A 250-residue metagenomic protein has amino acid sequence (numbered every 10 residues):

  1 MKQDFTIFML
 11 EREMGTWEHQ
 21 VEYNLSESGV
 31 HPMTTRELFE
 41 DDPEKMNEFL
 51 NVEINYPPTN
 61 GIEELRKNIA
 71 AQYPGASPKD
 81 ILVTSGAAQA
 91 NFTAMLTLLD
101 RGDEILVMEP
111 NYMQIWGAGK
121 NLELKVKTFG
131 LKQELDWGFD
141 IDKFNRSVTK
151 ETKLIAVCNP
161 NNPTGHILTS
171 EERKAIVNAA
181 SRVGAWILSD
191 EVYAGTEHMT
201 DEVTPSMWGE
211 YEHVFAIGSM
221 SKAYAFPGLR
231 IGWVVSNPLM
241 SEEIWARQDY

Functional and structural regions predicted by a protein language model:
K2-G86, T93: N-terminal small-domain helix-loop-helix segment of the aminotransferase-like
L25, N159-N162: Flexible low-complexity scaffold tracts in large eukaryotic assembly proteins
S77-I81, R101-E104, E151, E212-H213: Short acidic capping loops at alpha-helix termini that bridge into adjacent secondary structure
T97, M199, M220, A246-R247: Residue-level signal for well-ordered alpha-helical positions
T97-V157, S170: PLP-dependent aminotransferase-like
K120, K127, G138-E151, P163-W186 (+2 more regions): Active-site pre-lysine segment of PLP-dependent enzymes
I231-V235: Short glycine- and hydrophobic/aromatic-rich loop-to-beta-strand nucleating segment in the catalytic cores
L239-Y250: Active-site C-terminal subdomain of aminotransferase-like
